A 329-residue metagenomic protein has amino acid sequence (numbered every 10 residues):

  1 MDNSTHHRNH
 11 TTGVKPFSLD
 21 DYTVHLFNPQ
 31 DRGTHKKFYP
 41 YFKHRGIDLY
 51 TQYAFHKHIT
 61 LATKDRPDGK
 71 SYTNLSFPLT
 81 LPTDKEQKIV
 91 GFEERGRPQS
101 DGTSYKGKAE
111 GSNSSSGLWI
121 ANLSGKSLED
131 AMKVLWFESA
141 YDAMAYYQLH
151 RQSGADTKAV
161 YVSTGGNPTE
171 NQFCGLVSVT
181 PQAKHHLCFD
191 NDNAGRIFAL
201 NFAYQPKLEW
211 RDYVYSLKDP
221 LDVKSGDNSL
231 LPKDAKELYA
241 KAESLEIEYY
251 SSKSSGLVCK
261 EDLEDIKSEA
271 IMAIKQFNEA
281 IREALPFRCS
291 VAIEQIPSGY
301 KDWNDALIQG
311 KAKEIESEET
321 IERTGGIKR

Functional and structural regions predicted by a protein language model:
D2, D20-F27, Y39, K43 (+6 more regions): Generic detector of well-ordered alpha-helical segments enriched in charged/polar residues, highlighting helical
T5-N113: Basic, glycine-enriched DNA-binding surface that flanks or lies within the catalytic cores of DNA
F27-D31, L135, C188: Generic alpha-helical structural element
P67-S178: Phosphate-handling DNA/RNA-contact segment within nucleic-acid enzymes
H150-R329: TOPRIM fold recognition
